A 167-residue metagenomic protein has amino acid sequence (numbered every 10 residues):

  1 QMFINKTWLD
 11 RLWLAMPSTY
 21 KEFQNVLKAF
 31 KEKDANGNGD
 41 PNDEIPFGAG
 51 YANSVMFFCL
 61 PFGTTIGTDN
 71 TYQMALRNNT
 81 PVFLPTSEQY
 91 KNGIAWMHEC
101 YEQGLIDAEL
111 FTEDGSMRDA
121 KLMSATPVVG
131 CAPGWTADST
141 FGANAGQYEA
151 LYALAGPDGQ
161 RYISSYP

Functional and structural regions predicted by a protein language model:
Q1-P167: Extracytoplasmic/secretory soluble proteins
